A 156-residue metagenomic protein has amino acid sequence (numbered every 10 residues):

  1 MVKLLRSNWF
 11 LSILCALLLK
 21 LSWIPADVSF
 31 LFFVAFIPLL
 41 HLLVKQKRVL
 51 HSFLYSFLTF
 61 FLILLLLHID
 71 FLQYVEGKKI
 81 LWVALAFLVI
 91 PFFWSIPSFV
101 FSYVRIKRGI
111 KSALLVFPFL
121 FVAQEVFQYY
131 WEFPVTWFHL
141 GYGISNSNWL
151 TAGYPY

Functional and structural regions predicted by a protein language model:
V2-Y156: Membrane-embedded alpha-helical bundles of multi-pass enzymes that act on lipidic or dolichyl-linked glycan substrates
